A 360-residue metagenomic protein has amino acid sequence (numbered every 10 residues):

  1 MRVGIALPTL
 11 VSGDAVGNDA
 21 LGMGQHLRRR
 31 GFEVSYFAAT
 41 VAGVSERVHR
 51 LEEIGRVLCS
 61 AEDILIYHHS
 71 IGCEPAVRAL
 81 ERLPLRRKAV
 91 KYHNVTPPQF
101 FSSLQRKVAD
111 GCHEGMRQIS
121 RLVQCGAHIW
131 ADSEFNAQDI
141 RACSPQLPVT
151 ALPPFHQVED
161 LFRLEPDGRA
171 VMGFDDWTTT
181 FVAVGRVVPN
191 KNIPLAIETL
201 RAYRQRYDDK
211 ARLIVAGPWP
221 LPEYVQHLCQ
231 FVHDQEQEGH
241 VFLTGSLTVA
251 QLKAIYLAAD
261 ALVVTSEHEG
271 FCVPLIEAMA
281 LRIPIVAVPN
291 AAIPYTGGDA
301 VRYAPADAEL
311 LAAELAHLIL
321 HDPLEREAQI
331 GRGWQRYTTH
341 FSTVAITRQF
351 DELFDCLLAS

Functional and structural regions predicted by a protein language model:
N18, T179, V188-A202, E223-Q226: A conserved mid-protein helix/loop that constitutes part of the nucleotide-sugar donor-binding site
V123-P166: Donor nucleotide-sugar binding/catalytic pocket of nucleotide-sugar-dependent glycosyltransferases
G217, V225-A250: Nucleotide-activated donor-binding/catalytic signature segment of Leloir-type glycosyltransferases, i.e., the conserved
I255-A259: Short alpha-helical donor nucleotide-sugar binding micro-motif in glycosyltransferases
E267: Aromatic "clamp/platform" in nucleotide-sugar-dependent glycosyltransferases that forms part of the donor/acceptor
L275, A280-A287: Short hydrophobic beta-strand element within catalytic cores of glycosyltransferases and related nucleotide-activated
V301-E309, H317-P323: Conserved acidic donor-binding segment of nucleotide-sugar-dependent glycosyltransferases
L324-D355: A charged, aromatic-enriched C-terminal amphipathic alpha-helix characteristic of glycosyltransferases across folds
